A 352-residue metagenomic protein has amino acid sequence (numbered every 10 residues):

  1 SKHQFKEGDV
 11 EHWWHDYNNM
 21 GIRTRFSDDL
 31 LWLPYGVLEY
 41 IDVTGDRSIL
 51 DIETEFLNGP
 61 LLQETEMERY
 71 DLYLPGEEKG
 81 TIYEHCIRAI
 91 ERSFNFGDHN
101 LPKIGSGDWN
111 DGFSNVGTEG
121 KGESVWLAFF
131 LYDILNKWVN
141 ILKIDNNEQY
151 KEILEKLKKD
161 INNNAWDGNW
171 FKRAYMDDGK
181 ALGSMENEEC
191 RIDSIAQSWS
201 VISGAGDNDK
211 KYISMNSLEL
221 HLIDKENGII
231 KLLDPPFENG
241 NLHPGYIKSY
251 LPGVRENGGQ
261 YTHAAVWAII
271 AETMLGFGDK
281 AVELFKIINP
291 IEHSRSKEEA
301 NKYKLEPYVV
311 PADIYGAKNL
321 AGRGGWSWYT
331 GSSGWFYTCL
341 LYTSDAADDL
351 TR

Functional and structural regions predicted by a protein language model:
S1-N100, V125-A128, Y132, G259-A281 (+3 more regions): Aromatic-rich carbohydrate-recognition surfaces in CAZymes
E11-H12, W126, F130-P244, K286 (+1 more regions): Catalytic cores of carbohydrate-active enzymes
E11-L30, F56-E77, K103-G122, G168-D193 (+2 more regions): Carbohydrate-binding/catalytic loop surfaces
D46, G97-S106, H221-D224: Extended catalytic cores of very large enzyme megasubunits
E84-H99, N227, K231-G240, L251: Internal glycine-rich alpha/beta core junctions
S200-S203, Y337-L341: A terminal-accessory region detector
A205-K211, L275-D279, S344: Short helix-capping/linker segments at secondary-structure and domain boundaries
Y342, A346-T351: Single conserved hydrophobic/aromatic residue that forms the stacking wall/gate of nucleotide- or nucleobase-binding
